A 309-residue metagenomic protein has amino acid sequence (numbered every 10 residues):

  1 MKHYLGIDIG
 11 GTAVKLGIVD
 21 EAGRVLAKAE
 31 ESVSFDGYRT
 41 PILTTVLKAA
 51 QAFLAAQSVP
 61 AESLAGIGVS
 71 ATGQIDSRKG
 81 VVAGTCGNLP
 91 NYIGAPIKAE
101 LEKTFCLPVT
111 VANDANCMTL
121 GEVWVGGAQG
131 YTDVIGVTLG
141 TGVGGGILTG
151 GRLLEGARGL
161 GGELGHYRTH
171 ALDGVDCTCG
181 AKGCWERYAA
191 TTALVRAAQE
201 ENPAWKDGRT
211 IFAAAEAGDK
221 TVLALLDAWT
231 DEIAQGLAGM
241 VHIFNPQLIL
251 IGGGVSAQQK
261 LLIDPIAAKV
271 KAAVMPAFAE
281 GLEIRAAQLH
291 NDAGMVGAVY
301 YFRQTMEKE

Functional and structural regions predicted by a protein language model:
M1-G66, D76-V81, A99-L107, G121-Y131 (+1 more regions): ATP-binding/phosphotransfer module of carbohydrate and carboxylate kinases, centering on a glycine-rich
D8, G68-T72, A112, G136-G142 (+1 more regions): Short beta-strand segments
S32-F35, P90, G161-E163: A short acidic/small-residue loop/turn micro-motif
G80-I93: A charged helix-plus-loop insertion that forms the helical arch/lid used to bind and gate nucleic-acid substrates
G87-P90, T110-N116, G136-L139, R285-N291: Active-site nucleophile and cofactor-binding loops and adjacent substrate-binding regions of central metabolic enzymes
Y92-E100, G165, T169: Short, acidic/small-residue loops that bind anionic groups at enzyme active sites
Q129-Y188: Glycine-rich phosphate-binding loop of actin/hexokinase-like ATP-binding domains
